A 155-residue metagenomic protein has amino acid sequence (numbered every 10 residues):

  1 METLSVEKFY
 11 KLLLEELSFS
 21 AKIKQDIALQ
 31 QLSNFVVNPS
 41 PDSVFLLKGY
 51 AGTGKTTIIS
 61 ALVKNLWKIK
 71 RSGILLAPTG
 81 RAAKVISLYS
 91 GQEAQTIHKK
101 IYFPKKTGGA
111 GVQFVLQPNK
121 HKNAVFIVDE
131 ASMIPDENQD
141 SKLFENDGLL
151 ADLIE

Functional and structural regions predicted by a protein language model:
M1-E155: Conserved ATP-binding/catalytic motifs of P-loop helicase motor domains
